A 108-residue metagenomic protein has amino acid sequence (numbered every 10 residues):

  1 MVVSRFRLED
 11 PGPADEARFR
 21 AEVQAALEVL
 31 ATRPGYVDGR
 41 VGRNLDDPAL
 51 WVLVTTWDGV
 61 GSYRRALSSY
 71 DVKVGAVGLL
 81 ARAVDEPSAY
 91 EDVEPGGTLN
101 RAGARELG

Functional and structural regions predicted by a protein language model:
M1, V23-Q24: Residue-level signal for cytosolic alpha-helical hairpin/rod architecture
M1-R7, R40-S68: Short, well-ordered beta-strand segments in beta-rich or mixed alpha/beta enzyme and ligand-binding folds
R7-E22: Short, surface-exposed ligand-recognition loops at beta-strand->loop->(often short) alpha-helix junctions that present
E9, E28-A31, D46, S68 (+2 more regions): Compositionally biased amphipathic helical and low-complexity segments enriched in hydrophobic
E9-P11, V60, D92: Generic structural motif
A14-E16, L27-V29, V41-R43: Intrinsically disordered, low-complexity segments enriched in polar/charged residues with Gly/Pro, especially when
Q24, E28-V37, T56-Y90: An amphipathic, aromatic/His-enriched active-site/gating alpha helix that lines ligand/cofactor pockets
R40-A49, G75-G108: Glycine-rich beta-strand-turn "strand-cap" elements at beta-sheet edges
